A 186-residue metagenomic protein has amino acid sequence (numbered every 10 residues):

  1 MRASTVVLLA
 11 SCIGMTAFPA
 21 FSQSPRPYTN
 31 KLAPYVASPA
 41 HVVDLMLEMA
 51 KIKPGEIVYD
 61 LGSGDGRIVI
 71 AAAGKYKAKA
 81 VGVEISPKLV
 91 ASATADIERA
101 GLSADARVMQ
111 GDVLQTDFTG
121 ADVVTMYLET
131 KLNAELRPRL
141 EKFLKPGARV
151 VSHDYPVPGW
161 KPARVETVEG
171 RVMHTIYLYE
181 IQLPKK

Functional and structural regions predicted by a protein language model:
V7-A17: Bacterial N-terminal signal peptides
F18-K53: Class I SAM-dependent transferase core
G55-G64: Conserved class I S-adenosyl-L-methionine
R67-A78: Conserved SAM-binding loop of SAM-dependent methyltransferases across substrates and taxa, primarily the Class I
K79-E84: Conserved SAM-binding motif I beta-strand of class I
S86-G120: S-adenosyl-L-methionine
T119-E135: A short SAM/SAH-binding and catalytic strip from SAM-dependent methyltransferases
K131-K186: C-terminal substrate-binding/active-site "lid" region of AdoMet-derived donor-dependent transferases
